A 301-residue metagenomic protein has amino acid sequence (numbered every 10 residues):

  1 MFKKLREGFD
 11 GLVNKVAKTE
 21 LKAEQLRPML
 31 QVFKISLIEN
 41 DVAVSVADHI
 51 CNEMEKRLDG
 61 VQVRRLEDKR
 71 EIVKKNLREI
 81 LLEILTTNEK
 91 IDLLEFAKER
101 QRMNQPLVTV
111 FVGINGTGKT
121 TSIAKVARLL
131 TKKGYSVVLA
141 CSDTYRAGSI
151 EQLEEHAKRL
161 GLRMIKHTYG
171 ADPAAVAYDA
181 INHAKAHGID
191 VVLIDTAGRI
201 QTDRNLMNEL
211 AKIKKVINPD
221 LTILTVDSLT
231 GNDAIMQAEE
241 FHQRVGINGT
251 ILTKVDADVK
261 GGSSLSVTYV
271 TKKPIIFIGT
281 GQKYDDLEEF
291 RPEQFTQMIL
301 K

Functional and structural regions predicted by a protein language model:
F2, R6-V13: Membrane-interacting alpha-helical segments
D10, L82, Q297-K301: A short, amphipathic alpha-helical segment
G11-S142, S149-Y169, Y178-K185, D190-I194: Primarily NTPase-proximal linker/entry elements flanking Walker-type ATP/GTP-binding cores
L26, K119, Y145-R146, P173 (+2 more regions): Charged, low-complexity surface patches
D41, D143, D195, D227 (+1 more regions): Acidic active-site catalytic centers that drive phospho-/nucleotidyl reactions and related ester hydrolyses
Q152, D172-H187, Q201-K301: Conserved catalytic-core segment of NTP-binding enzymes
A197-R199: Short glycine-rich anion-binding loops that position phosphate/pyrophosphate groups of nucleotides and phosphorylated
